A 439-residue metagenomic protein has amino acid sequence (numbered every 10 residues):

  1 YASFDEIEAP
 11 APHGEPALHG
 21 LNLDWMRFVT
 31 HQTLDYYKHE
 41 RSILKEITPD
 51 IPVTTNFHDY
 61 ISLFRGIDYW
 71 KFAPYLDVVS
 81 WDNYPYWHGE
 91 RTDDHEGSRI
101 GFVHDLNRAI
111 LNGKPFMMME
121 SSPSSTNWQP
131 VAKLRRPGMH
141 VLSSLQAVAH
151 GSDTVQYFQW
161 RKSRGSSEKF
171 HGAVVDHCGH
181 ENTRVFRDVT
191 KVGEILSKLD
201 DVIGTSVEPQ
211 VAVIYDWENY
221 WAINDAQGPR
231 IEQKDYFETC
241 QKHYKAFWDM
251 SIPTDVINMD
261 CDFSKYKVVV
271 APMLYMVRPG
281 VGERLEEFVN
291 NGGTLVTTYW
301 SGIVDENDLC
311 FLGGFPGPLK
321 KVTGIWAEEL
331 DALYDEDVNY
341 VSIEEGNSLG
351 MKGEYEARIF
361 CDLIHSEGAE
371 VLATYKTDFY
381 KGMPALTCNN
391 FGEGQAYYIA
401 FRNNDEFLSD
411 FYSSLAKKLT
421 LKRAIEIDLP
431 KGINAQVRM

Functional and structural regions predicted by a protein language model:
Y1-F102, L106: Polysaccharide-binding and catalytic clefts of secreted carbohydrate-active enzymes
F4-I7, K38, D50, D77 (+1 more regions): Carbohydrate-binding surfaces of carbohydrate-active enzymes
